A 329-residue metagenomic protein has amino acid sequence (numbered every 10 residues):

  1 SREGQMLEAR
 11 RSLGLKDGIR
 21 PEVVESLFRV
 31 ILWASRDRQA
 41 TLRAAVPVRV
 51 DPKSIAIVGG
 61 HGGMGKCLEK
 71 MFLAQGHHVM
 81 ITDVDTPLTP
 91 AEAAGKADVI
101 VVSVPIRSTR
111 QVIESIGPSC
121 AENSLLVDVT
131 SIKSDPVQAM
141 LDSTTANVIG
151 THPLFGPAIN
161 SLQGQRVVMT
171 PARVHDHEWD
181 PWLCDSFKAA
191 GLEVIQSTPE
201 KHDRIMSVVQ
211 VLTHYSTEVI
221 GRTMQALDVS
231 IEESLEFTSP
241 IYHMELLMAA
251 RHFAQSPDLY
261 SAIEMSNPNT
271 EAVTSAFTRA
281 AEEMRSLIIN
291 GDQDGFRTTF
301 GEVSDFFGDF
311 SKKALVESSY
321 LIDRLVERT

Functional and structural regions predicted by a protein language model:
S1-S54, H61, L73-H78: N-terminal hydrophobic or amphipathic helices and topogenic motifs
I57-V58, V102, M169: Hydrophobic Val/Ile/Leu positions in short beta-strands of Rossmann-like dinucleotide-binding domains
G65-K66: N-terminal Rossmann-fold NAD(P) dinucleotide-binding loop
V79-E92: Adenosine-cofactor binding site in Rossmann-like domains, unifying the SAM/SAH pocket of S-adenosylmethionine-dependent
A91-S119: Rossmann-like NAD(P)-binding element
V112-N160: Rossmann-like NAD(P)(H) cofactor-binding subdomain of soluble oxidoreductases
V167-A250: Internal alpha-helical scaffold of NAD(P)-dependent oxidoreductase catalytic cores
L235-F310: Interdomain hinge/lid region at the active-site interface of Rossmann-like NAD(P)-dependent oxidoreductases
